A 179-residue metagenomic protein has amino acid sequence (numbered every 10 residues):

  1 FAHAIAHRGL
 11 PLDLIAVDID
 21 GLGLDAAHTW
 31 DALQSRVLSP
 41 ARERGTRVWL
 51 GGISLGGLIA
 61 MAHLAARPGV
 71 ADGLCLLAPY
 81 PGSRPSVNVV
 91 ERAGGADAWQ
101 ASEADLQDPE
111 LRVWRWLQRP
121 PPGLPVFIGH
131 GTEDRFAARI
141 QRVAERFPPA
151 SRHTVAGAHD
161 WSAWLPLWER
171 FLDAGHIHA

Functional and structural regions predicted by a protein language model:
F1-H3, R139-I140: The serine-hydrolase catalytic nucleophile loop
I5-L24: Conserved alpha/beta-hydrolase
D18, G51, L77-Y80, G129: Alpha/beta-hydrolase-fold catalytic nucleophile elbow
L24-E43: Alpha/beta-hydrolase active-site loop
D25-A26, R135-A179: C-terminal catalytic histidine-bearing segment of alpha/beta-hydrolase fold enzymes
G51-A60: Gly/Ala-rich beta-loop-alpha elbow adjacent to hydrolase catalytic centers
A62-L106, T154, W164-L165: Hydrolase active-site cap/lid region
A96-P148: The feature captures the conserved acid-bearing segment of alpha/beta-hydrolase catalytic domains
